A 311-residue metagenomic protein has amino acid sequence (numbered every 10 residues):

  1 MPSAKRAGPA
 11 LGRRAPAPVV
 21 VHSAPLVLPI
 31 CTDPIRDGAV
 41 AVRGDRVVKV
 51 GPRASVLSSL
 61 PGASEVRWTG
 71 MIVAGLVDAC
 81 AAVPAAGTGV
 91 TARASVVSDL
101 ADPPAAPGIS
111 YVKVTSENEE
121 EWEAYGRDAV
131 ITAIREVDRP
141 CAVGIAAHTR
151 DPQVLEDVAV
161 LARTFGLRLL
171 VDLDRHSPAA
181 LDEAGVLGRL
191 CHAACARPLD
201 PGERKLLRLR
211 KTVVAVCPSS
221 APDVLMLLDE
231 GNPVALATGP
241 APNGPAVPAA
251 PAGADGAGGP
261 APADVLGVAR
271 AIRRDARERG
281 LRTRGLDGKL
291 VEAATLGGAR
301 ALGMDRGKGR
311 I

Functional and structural regions predicted by a protein language model:
P2-V21, I30-A74: Histidine-rich, glycine-flanked metal-binding segment
L11-R13, V96-P198, G202: Metal-coordinating catalytic core of metallo-dependent amide/deamination hydrolases
V20-V21, G62-R67, L76-D78, A105-S110 (+1 more regions): Conserved beta-strand scaffold positions in the cores of enzyme catalytic domains, especially in NTP/NDP-utilizing
P25, V40, D45, T69 (+8 more regions): Divalent metal-coordination and catalytic microenvironments
G70-T88: Di-metal (Zn2+ and/or Mg2+/Mn2+) metal-binding site signature of metallo-dependent hydrolases with the MBL/beta-CASP
V90, P107, R163-R168, V186-C191 (+2 more regions): Glycine-enriched alpha-helix->loop->beta-strand junction motifs that scaffold or abut catalytic
D174-R175, A194-D200, P218-P222, P242-V247 (+1 more regions): A general structural motif
A184-V186, L225-I311: His/Asp/Glu-enriched, well-ordered alpha-helical/loop segment that forms or immediately abuts the divalent-metal
